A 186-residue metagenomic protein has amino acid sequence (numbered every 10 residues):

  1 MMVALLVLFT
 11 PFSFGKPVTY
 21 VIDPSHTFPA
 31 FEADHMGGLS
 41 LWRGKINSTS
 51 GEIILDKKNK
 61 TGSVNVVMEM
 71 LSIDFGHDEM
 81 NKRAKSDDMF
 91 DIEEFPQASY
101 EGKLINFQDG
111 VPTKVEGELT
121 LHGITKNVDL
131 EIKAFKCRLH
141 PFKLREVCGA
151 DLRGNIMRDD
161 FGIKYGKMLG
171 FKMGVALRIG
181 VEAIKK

Functional and structural regions predicted by a protein language model:
M1-A4: Sec-dependent signal peptide recognition, specifically the positively charged N-region followed immediately by
F14-K186: Low-complexity, acidic/polar, glycine-enriched regions of mature
